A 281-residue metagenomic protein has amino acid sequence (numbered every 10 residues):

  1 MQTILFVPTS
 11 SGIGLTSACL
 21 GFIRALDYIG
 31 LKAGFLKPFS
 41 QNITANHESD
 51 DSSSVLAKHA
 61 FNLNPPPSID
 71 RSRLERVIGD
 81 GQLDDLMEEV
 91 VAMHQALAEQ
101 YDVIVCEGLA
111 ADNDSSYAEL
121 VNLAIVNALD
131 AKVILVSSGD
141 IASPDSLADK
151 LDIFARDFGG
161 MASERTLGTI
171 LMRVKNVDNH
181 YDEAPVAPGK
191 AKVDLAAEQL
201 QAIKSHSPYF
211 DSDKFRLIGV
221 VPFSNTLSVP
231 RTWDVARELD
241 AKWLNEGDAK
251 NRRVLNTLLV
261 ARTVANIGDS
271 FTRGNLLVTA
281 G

Functional and structural regions predicted by a protein language model:
T3-A98, N113-S115, V186-L200, H206-S212: N-terminal phosphate/diphosphate-binding loop that engages ATP/GTP or pyrophosphate donors across diverse enzyme folds
T3-L5, V103-V105, G274-L276: Residue-level preference for the first positions of well-ordered beta-strands
A96-Q100, N127, S212, N266-N275: Flexible, charged surface loops at secondary-structure boundaries
E99-C106, K132: Loop/turn-to-beta-strand initiation segments
L109-F215, V220, G281: Conserved catalytic-core segment of NTP-binding enzymes
I218-T232: Glycine-rich, Lys/Arg-enriched anion-binding loops that position phosphate/diphosphate groups for phosphoryl
V229-A249: Active-site loop ensemble at the mouth of alpha/beta enzyme cores that anchors a bound cofactor
V254-G281: Extracellular/luminal Protease-associated
